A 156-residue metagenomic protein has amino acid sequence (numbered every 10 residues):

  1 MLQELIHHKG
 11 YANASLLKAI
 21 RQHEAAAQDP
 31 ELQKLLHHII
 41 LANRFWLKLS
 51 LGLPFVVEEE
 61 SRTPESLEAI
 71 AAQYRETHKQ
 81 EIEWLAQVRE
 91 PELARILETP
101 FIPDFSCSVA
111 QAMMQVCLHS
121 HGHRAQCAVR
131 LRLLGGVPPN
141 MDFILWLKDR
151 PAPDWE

Functional and structural regions predicted by a protein language model:
Q3-E60, F101-E156: Short, contiguous alpha-helical
F55-L97: Helix-adjacent hinge/juxtasegments
